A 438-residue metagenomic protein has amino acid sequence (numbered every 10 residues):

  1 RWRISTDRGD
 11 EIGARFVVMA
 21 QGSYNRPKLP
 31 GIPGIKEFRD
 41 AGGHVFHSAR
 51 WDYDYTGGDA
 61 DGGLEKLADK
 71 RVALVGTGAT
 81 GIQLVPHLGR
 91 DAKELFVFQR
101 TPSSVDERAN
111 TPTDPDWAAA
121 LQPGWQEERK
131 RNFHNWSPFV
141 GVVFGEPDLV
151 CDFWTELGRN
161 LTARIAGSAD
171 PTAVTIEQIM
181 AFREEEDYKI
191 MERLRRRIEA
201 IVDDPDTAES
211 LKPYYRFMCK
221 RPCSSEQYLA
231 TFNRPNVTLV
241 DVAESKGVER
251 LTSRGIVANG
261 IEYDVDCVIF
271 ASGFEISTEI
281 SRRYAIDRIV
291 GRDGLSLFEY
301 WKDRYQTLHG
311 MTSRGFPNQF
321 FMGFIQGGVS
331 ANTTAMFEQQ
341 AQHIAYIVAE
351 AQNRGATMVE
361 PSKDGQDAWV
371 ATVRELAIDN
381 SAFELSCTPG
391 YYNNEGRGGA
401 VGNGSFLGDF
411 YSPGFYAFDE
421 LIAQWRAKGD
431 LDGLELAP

Functional and structural regions predicted by a protein language model:
R1-F38, G42-V45, A49-R50, D54 (+3 more regions): N-terminal FAD-binding dinucleotide-binding subdomain shared by FAD-dependent oxidases/monooxygenases
K28, Q83-L84: Hydrolases whose catalytic domains are alpha/beta-hydrolase-1, hotdog thioesterase, or metallo-beta-lactamase-like
T80: Hydrophobic/small residue at the entry helix of a nucleotide-binding pocket
H87-L88: Aromatic pocket-lining residues of Rossmann-like dinucleotide-binding sites
